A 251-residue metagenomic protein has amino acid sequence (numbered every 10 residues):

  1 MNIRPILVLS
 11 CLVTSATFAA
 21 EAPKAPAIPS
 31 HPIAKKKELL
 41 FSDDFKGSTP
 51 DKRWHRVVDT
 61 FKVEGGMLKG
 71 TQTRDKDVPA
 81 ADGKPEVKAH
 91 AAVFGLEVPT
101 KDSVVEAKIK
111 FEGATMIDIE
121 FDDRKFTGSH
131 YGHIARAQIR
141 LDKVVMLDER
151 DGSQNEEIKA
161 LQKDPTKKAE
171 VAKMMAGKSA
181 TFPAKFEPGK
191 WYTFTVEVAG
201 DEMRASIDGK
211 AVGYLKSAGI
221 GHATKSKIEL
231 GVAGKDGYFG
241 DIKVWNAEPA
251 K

Functional and structural regions predicted by a protein language model:
M1-L7: Bacterial N-terminal signal peptides that target proteins for export
A22-V58, K251: Extracellular carbohydrate-recognition regions
S30-P32, A91-E97, A180-F186, I228-E229: Beta-strand-rich interaction surfaces with strong enrichment in secreted/lumenal proteins
F45, V105-A107, G189-A199, M203-A205: Short tryptophan-centered beta-strand motifs in secreted/extracellular beta-sheet-rich domains of glycan-recognition
P50-A80: Extracellular glycan-recognition surfaces and repeat-rich motifs
D75-P165: Secretory/extracellular carbohydrate-interaction modules and structurally similar beta-sandwich "look-alikes"
N155-T193: Short, aromatic/His-centered strand-loop micro-motif at the edge of beta-sheets
D208-K227: Short, solvent-exposed beta-strand-to-loop segments that form ligand-recognition rims of beta-rich domains
